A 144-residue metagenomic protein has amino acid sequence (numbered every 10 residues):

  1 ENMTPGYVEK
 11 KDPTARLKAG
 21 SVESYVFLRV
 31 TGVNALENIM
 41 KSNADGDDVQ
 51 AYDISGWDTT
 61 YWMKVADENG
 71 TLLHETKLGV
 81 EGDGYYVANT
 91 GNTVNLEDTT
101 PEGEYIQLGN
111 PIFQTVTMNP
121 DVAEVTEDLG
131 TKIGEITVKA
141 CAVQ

Functional and structural regions predicted by a protein language model:
M3-V26, G32, E97-Q144: C-terminal, structured domain-capping segment
N34-N92: A surface/secretory-pathway sequence property marking extracellular, secreted, or lumenal proteins enriched
